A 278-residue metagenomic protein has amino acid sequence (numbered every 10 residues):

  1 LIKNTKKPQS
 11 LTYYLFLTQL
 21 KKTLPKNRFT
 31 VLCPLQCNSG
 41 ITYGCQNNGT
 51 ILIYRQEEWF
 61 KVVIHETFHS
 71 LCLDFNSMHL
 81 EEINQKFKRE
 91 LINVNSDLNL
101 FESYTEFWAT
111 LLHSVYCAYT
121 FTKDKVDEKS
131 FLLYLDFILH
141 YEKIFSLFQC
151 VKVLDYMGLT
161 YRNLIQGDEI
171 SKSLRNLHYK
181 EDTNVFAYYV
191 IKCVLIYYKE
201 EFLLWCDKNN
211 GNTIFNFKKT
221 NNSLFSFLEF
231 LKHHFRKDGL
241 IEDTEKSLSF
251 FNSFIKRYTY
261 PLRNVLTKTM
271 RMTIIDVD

Functional and structural regions predicted by a protein language model:
L1-N47, I53-E57: Auxiliary, metal-adjacent structural segments of Zn-dependent hydrolase domains
N4, Q19, H69, L73-S77 (+2 more regions): Short amphipathic alpha-helical interaction elements and helix-loop-helix interfaces that mediate dimerization
K26-Q46, F68, C72-V94: Short, flexible helix-coil linker/hinge segments at the edges of structured domains or between repeats
L52-K61, V94-L98, E102: Amphipathic alpha-helical protein-protein interaction segments
K61-D74, A109: Active-site recognition of the HExxH zinc-binding catalytic motif
N76-I144: Post-HExxH zinc-binding segment in Zn-dependent metallohydrolases
K125-D278: Long, compositionally biased intrinsically disordered regions
